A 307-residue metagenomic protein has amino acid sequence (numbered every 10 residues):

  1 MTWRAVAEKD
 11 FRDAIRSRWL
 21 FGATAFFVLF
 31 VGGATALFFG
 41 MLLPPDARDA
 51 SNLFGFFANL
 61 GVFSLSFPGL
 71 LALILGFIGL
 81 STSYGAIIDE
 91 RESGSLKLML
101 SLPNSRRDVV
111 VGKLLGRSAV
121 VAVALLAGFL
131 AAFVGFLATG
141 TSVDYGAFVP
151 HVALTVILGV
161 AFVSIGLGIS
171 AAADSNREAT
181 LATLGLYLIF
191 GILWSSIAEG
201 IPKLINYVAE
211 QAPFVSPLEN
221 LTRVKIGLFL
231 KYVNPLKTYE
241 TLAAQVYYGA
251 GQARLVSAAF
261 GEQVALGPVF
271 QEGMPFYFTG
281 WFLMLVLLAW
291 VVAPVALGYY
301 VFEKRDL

Functional and structural regions predicted by a protein language model:
M1-V31: Aromatic- and glycine-rich beta-strand/loop motifs that create alpha-glucan
I15-G22, F67, A153-A212: A structural motif at transmembrane helix-loop-helix junctions in multipass membrane proteins
A34-A36, G40, L53-G69, G116-D174 (+1 more regions): Secretory targeting signals
M41-L43, I192-V292, A296: Terminal transmembrane helical anchor/hairpin motif
V62-D89: Long, hydrophobic alpha-helical segments
G79-S83, A131, I165, W194 (+1 more regions): Hydrophobic/aromatic residues in alpha-helical transmembrane segments
L80-L102, L114: Transmembrane helix boundary and interhelical loop/hinge segments in multi-pass membrane proteins
S105-R117: Membrane-interface alpha-helices at helix entry/exit sites of multi-pass transporters
